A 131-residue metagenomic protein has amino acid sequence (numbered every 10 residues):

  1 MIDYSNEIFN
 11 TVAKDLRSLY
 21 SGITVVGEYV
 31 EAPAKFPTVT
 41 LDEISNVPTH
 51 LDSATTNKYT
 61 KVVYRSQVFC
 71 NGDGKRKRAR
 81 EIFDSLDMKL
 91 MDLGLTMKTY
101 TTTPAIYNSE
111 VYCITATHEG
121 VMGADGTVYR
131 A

Functional and structural regions predicted by a protein language model:
M1-S53, K75-E81: Small/polar-rich, solvent-exposed N-terminal microdomains that initiate assembly or binding
M1-T11, A32, N46-K61, T96-A131: Short, charged interaction patches at domain edges and termini
K14, K35, K58-K61, K75-K77 (+2 more regions): Context-gated lysine
K14-R17, K77-A79, M88, C113 (+2 more regions): Surface-exposed charge patches in extracellular/virion surface proteins
T38-V39, F83-T103: Short cationic/low-complexity microdomains
D42, R65-F69, T117-V121: Residue-level recognition of well-ordered beta-strand positions that form the cores of beta-sheet-rich folds across
R65-M91: Mid-chain, well-packed structural core segment of small domains
